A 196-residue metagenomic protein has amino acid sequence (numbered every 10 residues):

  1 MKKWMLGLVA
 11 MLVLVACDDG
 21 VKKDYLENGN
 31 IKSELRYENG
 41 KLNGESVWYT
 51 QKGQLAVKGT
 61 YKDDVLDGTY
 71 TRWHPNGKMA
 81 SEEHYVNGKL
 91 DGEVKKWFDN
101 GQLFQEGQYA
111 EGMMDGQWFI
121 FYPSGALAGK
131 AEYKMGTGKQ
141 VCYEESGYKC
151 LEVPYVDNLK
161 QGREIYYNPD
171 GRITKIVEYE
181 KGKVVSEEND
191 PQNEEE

Functional and structural regions predicted by a protein language model:
W4-L14: Sec-dependent N-terminal signal peptides
V15-E196: Glycine/tyrosine- and acidic-biased, solvent-exposed loop/turn segments at the edges of beta-strands
